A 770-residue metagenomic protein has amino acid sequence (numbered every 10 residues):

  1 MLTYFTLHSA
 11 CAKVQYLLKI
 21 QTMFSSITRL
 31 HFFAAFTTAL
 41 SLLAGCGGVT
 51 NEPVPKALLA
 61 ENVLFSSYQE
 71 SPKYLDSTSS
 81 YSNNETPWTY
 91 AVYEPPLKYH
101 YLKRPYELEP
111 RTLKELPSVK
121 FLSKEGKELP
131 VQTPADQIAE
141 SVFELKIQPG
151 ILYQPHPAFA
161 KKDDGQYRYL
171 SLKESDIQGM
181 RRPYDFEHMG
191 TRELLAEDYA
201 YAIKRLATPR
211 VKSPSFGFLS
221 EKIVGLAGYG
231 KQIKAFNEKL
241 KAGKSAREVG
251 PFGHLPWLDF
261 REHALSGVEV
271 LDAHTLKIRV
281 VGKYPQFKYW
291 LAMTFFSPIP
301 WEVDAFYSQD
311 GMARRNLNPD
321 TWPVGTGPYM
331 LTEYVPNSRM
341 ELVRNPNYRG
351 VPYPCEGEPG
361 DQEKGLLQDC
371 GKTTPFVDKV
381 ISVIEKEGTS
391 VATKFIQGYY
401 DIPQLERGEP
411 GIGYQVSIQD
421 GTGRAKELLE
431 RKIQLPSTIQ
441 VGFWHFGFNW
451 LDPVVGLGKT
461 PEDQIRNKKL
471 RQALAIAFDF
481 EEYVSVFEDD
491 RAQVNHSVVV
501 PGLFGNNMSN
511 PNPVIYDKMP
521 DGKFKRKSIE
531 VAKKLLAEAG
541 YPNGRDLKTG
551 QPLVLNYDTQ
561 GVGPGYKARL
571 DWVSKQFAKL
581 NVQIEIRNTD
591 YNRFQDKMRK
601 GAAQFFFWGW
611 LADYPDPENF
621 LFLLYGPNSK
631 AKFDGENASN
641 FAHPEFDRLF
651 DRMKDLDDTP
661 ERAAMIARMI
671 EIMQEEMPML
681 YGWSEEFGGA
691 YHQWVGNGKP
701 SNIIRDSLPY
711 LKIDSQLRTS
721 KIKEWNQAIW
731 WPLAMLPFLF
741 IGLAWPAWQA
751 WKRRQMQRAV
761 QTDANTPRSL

Functional and structural regions predicted by a protein language model:
T50-E52, A57, L428-K432, I439 (+12 more regions): Extracytoplasmic/peripheral linker and loop segments enriched in polar/acidic and small residues with frequent Thr/Pro
S66-A135, V324: N-terminal lobe/hinge region of extracytoplasmic solute-binding protein
H100-K103, V224-T275, R279-I381, K386-S390 (+3 more regions): Gly/Pro-rich hinge or "lid" segments in bacterial periplasmic/extracellular proteins
E115-K222, K277, V391-K394, E462-A473: Aromatic- and charge-enriched surface segment that lines or borders ligand/interaction sites
P323, V343, Y516-K518, K534 (+4 more regions): Tryptophan-rich aromatic "cage" segments
Y329, F478, Q493-A539, Q560-R569: Structural transition elements
T332-V343, Q368-D369, I381-V455, E481 (+2 more regions): Extracellular/periplasmic solute-recognition and catalytic clefts
P336-S338, C355, K372-T373, V377-G398 (+3 more regions): Ligand/substrate-recognition segments at binding pockets and active sites
